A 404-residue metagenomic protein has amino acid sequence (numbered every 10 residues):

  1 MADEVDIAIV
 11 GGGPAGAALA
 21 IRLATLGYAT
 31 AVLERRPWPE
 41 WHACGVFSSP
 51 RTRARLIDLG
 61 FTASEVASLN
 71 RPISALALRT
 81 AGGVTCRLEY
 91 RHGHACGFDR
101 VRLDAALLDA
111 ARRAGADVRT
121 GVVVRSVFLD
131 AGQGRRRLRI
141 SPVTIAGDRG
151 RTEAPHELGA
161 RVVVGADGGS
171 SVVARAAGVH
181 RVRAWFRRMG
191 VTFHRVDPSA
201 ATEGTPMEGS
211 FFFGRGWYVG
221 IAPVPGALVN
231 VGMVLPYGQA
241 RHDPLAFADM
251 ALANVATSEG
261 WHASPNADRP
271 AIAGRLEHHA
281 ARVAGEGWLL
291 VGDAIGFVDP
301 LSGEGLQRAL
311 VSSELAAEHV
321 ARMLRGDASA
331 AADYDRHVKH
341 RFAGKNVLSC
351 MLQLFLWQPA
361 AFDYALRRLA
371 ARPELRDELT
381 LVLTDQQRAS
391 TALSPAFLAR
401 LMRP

Functional and structural regions predicted by a protein language model:
A2-G13: Beta1/beta-strand and adjacent pyrophosphate-binding region of the FAD-binding site in flavoprotein oxidoreductases
G16-A17: N-terminal Rossmann-fold NAD(P) dinucleotide-binding loop
A24-C44: Glycine-rich FAD pyrophosphate-binding loop
P37-I57: Conserved N-terminal glycine-rich FAD pyrophosphate-binding loop of Rossmann-like flavoproteins
R51-R53, I57-A106: A conserved beta-strand/loop capping segment in the N-terminal third of enzymes that catalyze redox or closely related
A110-G260: Predominantly flavin-linked oxidoreductase catalytic cores and closely associated redox partners
Q239-H319, L324: FAD/FMN-dependent oxidoreductases across multiple families
E318-P404: C-terminal helical "tail/cap" subdomain of flavin- and related membrane-associated enzymes
